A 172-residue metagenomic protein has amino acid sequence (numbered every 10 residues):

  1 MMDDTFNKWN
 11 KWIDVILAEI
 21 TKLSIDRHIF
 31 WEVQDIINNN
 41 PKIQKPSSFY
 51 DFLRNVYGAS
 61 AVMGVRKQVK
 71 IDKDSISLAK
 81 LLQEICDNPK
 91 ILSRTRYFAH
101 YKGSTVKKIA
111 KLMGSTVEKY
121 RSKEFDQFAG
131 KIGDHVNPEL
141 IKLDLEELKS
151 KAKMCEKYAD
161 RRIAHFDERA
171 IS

Functional and structural regions predicted by a protein language model:
M1-K149: Amphipathic alpha-helical interface segments
N40, I171-S172: General N-terminal targeting signals
L145-I171: Histidine-centered, metal-coordinating catalytic motifs and their short helical/loop contexts
